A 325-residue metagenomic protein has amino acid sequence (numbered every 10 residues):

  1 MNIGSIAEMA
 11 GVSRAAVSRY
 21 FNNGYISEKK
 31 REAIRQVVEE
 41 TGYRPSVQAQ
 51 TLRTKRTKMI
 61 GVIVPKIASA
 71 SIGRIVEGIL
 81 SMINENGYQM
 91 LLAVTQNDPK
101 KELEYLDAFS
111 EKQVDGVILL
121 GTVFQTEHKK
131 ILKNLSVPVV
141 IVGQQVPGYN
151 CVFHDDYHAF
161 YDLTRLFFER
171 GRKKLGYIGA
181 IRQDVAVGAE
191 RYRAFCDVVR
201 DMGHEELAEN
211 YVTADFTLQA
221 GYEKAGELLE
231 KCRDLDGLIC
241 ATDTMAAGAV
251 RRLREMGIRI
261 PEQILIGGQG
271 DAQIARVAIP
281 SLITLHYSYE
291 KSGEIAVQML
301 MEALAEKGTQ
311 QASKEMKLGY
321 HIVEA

Functional and structural regions predicted by a protein language model:
M1-K58: N-terminal helix-turn-helix DNA-binding module of bacterial transcription factors
R14-A16, L52-A68, L166, K174-I181: Short beta-strand segments enriched in small/hydrophobic residues
R44-G116, R193-C196, L207: Amphipathic helical "hinge" segments at domain boundaries
V64-R74, L92-K101, V152-D162, I178-K224 (+4 more regions): Hinge/beta->alpha junction and helix N-cap segments in small-molecule ligand-binding domains
V114-L120, G176-G179, Y211, C232-T242 (+1 more regions): Periplasmic-binding protein-like
L119-D162, E169, R182, T244 (+1 more regions): Flexible loop/hinge segments that line or gate small-molecule binding clefts
K174, E206-N210, R259-L265: Short acidic capping loops at alpha-helix termini that bridge into adjacent secondary structure
K231-A325: Flexible loop/turn connectors
